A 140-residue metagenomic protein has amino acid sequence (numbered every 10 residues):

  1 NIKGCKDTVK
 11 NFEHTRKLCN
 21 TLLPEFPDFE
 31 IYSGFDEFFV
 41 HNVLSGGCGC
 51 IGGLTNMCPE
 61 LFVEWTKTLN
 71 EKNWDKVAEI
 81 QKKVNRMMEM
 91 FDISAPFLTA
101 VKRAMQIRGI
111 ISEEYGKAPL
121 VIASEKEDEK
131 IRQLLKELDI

Functional and structural regions predicted by a protein language model:
N1-N85, F91: Catalytic alpha/beta core domains of metabolic enzymes, predominantly
E13, T99, E129: Short, contiguous clusters of charged residues that form electrostatic/catalytic patches at enzyme active sites, used
V43-G47, N85-A118: Conserved short secondary-structure transition element at the edge of the structured enzyme core that lines
N70, Q106, K136: Short polybasic/polar patches that bind polyanions
N73-K76, F97, E127: Residue-level recognition of alpha-helical structural elements
I110-I140: Flexible C-terminal active-site loop/helix
